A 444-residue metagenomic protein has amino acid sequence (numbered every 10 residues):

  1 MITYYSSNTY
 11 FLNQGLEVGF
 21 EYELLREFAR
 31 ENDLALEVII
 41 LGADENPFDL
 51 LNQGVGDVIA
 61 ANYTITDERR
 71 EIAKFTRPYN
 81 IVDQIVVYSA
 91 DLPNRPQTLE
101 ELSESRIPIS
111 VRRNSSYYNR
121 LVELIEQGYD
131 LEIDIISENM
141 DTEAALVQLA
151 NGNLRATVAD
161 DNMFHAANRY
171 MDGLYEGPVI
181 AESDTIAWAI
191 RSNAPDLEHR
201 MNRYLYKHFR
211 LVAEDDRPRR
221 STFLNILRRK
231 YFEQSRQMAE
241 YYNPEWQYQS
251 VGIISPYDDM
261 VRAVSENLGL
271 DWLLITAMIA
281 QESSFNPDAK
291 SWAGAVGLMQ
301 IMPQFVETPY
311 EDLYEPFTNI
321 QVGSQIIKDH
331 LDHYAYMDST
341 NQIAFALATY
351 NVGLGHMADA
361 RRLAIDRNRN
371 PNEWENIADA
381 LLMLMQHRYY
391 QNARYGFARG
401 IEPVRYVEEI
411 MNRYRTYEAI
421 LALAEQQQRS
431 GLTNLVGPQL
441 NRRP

Functional and structural regions predicted by a protein language model:
M1-Y63, D67-E71, D134-M140, M201: Extracytoplasmic small-molecule ligand-binding "clamshell" domains of the periplasmic binding protein/Venus flytrap
T3-S7, P78-P93, D161-R203, M238-Y242 (+2 more regions): Periplasmic-binding protein-like
Y22-E31, S89-Y118, D161-M163, E182-A239 (+3 more regions): Extended ligand-binding regions for polar small-molecule ligands
E45, D49, A60-I72, V122-E123 (+3 more regions): A ligand-binding cleft/hinge motif common to bilobed small-molecule-binding domains
K230-S284, P316-I320, Y334-A335, L423 (+1 more regions): Export/targeting segments at the very N-terminus of extracytoplasmic proteins
E266, L270-N286, I301, G323-S324 (+2 more regions): Short, functionally critical alpha-helical segments immediately adjacent to catalytic or ligand/cofactor-binding
D288-D312, P316-D329, Q386, I410: Substrate-binding/active-site groove segments that recognize and process beta-1,4-linked N-acetyl-hexosamine
A346-Y417: Catalytic and substrate-binding regions of cell-wall glycan-acting enzymes that process beta-1,4-linked
